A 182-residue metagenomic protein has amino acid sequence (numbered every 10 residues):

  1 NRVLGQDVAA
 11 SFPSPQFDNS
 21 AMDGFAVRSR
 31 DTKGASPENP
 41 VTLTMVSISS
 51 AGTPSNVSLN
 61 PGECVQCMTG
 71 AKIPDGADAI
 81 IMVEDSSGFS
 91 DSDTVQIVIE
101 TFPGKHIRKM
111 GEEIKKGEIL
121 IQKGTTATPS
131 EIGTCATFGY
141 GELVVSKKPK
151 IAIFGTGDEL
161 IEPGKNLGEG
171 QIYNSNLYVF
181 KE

Functional and structural regions predicted by a protein language model:
N1-P40: Intrinsically disordered, low-complexity, positively charged segments
F25-E182: Short, glycine/charged-enriched hinge/interface segments at domain edges or termini
